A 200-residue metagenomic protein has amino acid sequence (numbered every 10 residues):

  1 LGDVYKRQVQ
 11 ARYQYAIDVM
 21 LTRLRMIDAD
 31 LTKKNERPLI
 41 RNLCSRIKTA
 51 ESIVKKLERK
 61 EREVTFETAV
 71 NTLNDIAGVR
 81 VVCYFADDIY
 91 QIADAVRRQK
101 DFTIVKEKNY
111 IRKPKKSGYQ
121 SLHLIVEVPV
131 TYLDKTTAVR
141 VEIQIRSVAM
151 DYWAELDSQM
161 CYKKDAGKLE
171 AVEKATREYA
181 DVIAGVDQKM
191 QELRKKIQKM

Functional and structural regions predicted by a protein language model:
L1-Y5: Short, small-residue-biased leader/transition segments that mark boundaries at the very start of proteins
V9, Y13, I17-M20, L24-I27 (+3 more regions): Amphipathic alpha-helical coiled-coil segments
A16-L21, R25-R62: Surface-exposed, low-hydrophobicity interaction/linker segments
L39-L43, A69-V70, V82: Glycine-rich, low-complexity intrinsically disordered segments
L57-N74: Short, charged/polar, low-complexity loop and linker segments that flank or interrupt alpha-helical bundles
V70, C83-E192: Long beta-strand-rich cores associated with HINT superfamily self-processing modules
D75-V79: Short amphipathic alpha-helical segments
L193-M200: Intrinsically disordered, low-complexity acidic/polar and Pro/Ser/Thr-rich regulatory regions that often function as
